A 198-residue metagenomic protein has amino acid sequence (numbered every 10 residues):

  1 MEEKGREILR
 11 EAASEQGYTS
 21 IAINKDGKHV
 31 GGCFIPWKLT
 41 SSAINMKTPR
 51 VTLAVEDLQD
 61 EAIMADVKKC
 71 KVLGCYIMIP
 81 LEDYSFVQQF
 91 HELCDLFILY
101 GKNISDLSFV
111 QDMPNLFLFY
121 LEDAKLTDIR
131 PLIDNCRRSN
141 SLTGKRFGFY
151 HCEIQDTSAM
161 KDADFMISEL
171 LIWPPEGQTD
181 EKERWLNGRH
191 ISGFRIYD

Functional and structural regions predicted by a protein language model:
M1-E2: Short intrinsically disordered terminal tails
G5-L9: Extreme N-terminal leader/targeting regions
S14-I63, K69-E82, F86, E92-S105 (+2 more regions): Concave beta-strand-loop units of leucine-rich repeat
